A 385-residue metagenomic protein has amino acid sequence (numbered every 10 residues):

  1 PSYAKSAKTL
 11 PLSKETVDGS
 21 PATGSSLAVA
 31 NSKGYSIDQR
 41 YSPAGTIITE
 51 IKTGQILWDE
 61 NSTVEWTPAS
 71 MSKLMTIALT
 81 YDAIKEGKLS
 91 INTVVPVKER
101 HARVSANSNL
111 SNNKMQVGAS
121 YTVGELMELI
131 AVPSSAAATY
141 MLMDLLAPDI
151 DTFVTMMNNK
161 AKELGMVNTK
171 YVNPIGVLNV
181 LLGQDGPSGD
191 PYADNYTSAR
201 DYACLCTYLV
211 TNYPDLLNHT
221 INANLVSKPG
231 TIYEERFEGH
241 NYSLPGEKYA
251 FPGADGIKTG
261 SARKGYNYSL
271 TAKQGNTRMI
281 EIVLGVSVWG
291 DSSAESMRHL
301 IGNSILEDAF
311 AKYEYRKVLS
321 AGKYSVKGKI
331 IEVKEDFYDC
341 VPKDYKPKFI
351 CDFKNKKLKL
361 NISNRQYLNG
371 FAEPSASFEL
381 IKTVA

Functional and structural regions predicted by a protein language model:
P1-A4, A385: Gram-positive cell-envelope targeting signals
Y3-R200, V210: Active-site-adjacent loops and short helices of periplasmic peptidoglycan-processing enzymes
D190-A385: Domain-terminus/edge residues, biased toward the C-terminal soluble/receptor-binding domains of extracytoplasmic
